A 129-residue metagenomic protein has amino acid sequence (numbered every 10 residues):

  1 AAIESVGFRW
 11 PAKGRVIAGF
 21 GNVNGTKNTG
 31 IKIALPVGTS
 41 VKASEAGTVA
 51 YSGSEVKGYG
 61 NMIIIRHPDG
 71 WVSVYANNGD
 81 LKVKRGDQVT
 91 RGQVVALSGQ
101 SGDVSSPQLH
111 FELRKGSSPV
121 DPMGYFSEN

Functional and structural regions predicted by a protein language model:
A1-Y59: Surface-exposed, glycine-biased beta-strand/turn segments
V16, G47, I65, G92 (+1 more regions): Terminal peptide-recognition signature
G30-A34, N61-H67, H110-E112: Short, acidic/hydrophobic/Gly-rich beta-strand patch recurrent on exposed beta strands that often constitutes part
T39, D69-V72, S118: Short acidic/polar mixed-charge low-complexity motifs
S40-A50, V83-S98: Short, well-structured beta-strand-loop connectors
E45-G79: Zn2+-dependent peptidoglycan hydrolase active-site motif and core
S54, D80-V83, Q100-D103: Short, conserved catalytic or interaction motifs in soluble domains
D87-N129: Conserved, short, structured surface segments that act as functional micro-motifs
